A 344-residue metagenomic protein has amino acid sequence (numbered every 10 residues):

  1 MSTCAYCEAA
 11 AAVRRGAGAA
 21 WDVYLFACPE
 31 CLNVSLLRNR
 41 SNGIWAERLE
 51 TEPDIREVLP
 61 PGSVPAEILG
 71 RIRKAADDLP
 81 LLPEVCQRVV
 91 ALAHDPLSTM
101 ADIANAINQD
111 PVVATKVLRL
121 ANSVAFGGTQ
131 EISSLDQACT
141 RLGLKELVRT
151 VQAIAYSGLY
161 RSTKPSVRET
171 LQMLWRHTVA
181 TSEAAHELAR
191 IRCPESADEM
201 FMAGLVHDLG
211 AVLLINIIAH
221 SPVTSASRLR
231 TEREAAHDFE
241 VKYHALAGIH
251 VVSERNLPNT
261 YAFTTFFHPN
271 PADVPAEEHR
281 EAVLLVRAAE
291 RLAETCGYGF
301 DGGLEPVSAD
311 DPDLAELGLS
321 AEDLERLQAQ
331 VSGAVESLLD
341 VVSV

Functional and structural regions predicted by a protein language model:
M1-S2, V23: Flanking scaffold residues of small Cys/His-coordinated metal-binding clusters
T3-C4, V13-A17: Solvent-exposed beta-strand/loop surfaces of large extracellular or lumenal domains
C4-C7, C28-C31: Short cysteine-rich clusters marking metal-coordination/redox-active sites
A11-V13, L36: Short functional micro-motifs and their immediate structural scaffolds
R15-L25: Short linker/helix segments within small regulatory modules
P29-R48: Short metal-binding segments enriched for Cys and/or His
L49-A226, R230-V307: Conserved alpha-helical "signature site" that marks functionally important helical segments or helix/loop junctions
D54, L59-I68, D311-V344: Terminal helices and disordered tails flanking the catalytic cores of nucleotide-processing hydrolases
